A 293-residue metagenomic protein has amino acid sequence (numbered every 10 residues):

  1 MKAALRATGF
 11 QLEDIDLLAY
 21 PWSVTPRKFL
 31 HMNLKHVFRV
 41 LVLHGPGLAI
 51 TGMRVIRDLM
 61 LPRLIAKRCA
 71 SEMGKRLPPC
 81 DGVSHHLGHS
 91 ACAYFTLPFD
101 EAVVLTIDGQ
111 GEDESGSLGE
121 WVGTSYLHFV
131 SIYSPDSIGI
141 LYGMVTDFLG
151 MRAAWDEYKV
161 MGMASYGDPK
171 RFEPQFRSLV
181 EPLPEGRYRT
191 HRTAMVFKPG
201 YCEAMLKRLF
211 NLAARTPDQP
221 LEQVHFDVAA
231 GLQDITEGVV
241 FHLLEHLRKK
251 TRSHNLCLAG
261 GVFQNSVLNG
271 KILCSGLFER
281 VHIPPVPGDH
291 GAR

Functional and structural regions predicted by a protein language model:
M1-R293: Short acidic/glycine-rich loops and adjacent helix/strand connectors that line catalytic pockets where negatively
